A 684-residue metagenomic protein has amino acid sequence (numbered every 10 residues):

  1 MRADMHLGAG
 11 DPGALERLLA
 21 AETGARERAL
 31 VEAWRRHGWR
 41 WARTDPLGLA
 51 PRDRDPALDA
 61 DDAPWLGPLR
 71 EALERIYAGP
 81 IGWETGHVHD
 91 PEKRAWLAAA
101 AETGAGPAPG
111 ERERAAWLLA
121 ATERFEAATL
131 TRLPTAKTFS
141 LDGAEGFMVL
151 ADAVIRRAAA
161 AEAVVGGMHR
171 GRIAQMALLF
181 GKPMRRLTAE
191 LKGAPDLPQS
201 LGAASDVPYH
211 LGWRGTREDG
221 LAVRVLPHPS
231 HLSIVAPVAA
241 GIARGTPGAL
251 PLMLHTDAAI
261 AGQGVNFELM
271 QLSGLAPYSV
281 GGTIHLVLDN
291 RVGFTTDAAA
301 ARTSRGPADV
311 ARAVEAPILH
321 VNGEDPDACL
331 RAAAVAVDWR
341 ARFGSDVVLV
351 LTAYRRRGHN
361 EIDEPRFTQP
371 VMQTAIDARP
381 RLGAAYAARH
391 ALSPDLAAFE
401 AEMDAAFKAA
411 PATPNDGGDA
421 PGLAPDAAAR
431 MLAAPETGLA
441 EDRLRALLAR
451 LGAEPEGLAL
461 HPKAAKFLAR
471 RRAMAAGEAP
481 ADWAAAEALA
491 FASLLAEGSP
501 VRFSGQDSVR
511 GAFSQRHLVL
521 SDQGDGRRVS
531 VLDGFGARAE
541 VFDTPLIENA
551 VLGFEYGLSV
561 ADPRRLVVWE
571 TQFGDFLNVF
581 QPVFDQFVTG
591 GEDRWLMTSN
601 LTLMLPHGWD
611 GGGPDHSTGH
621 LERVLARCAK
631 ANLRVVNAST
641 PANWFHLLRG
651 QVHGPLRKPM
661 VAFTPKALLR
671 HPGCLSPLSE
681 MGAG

Functional and structural regions predicted by a protein language model:
R2-M148: Extended, charge-enriched "interface" segments that sit outside catalytic cores
V31-P46, V149, A153-L179, A236 (+6 more regions): Conserved phosphate/anionic-ligand binding catalytic regions in large, soluble enzymes, centered on
V88-M148, D152-V207, V509, R516 (+1 more regions): Conserved pre-catalytic core of RNA-dependent polymerases
G104-E126, T188-A240, R244, A638 (+1 more regions): Active-site cores of enzymes that catalyze phosphoryl transfer or operate on phosphate-rich substrates
L150, L226-A412, D575, D610-G612 (+2 more regions): Glycine-rich ThDP/TPP pyrophosphate-binding loop and its adjacent helix/strand module within ThDP-dependent enzymes
A161-V164, M168-E315, L319, F513-D562: Cofactor-binding active-site loop characterized by glycine-rich and histidine/acidic residues
S393-V501: Hard-cation-handling environments
L495, V509, R527-G684: ASCE RecA-like P-loop NTPase motor cores that couple ATP hydrolysis to mechanical translocation on nucleic acids
